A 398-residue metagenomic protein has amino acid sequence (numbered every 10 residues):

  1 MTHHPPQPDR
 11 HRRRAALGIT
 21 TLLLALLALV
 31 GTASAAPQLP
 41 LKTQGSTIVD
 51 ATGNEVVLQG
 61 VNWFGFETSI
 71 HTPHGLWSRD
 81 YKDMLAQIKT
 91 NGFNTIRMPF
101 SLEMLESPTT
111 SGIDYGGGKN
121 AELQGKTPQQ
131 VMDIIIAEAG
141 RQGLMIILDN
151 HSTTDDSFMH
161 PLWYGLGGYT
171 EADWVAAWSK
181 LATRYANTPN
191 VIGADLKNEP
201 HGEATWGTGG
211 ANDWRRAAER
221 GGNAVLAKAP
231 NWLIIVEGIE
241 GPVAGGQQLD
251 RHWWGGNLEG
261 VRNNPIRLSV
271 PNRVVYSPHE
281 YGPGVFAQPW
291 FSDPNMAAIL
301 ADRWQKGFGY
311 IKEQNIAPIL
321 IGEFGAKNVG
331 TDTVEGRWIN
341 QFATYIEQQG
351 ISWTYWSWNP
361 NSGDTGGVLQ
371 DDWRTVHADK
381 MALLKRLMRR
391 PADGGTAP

Functional and structural regions predicted by a protein language model:
M1-R12: N-terminal secretory signal peptides that target proteins for export/translocation
G18-V30: Bacterial N-terminal signal peptides
S34-R97, T110-Y115, K119-E122, I311: N-terminal carbohydrate-binding accessory modules
N62-S69, T95, S101-E106, S152-D156 (+5 more regions): Solvent-exposed loop/turn segments at secondary-structure junctions within structured extracellular/periplasmic domains
L76-I96, M104-G193, D213-L226: An active-site-proximal structural segment forming one wall of the substrate-binding cleft that immediately precedes
W77, G165-L166, A172-G193, K197-I351 (+1 more regions): Extracellular glycoside hydrolase catalytic/binding regions
T331-P398: Aromatic-rich peripheral "rim/lid" segments of glycoside hydrolase catalytic domains that contact and position glycan
